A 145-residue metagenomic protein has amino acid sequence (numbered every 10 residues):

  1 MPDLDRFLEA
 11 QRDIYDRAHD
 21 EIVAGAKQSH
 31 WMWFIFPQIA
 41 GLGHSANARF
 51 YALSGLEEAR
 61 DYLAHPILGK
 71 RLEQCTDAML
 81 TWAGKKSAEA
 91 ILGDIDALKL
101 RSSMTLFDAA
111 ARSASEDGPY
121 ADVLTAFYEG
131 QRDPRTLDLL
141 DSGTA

Functional and structural regions predicted by a protein language model:
M1-D16, R135-L137, D141: Extreme N-terminal tail/first-helix region
L4, A52-R71, P134: C-terminal end-helix/capping segment
L8-E21, L80-A88: Short amphipathic alpha-helical segments and their helix-coil junctions
H19, R60, M104-T105, T125: Amphipathic alpha-helical segments within well-ordered protein domains
E21-L56: Hydrophobic/aromatic-rich, well-ordered segments within soluble, folded domains that form packed cores
K27-F34, R71, D96-S103, P119 (+1 more regions): Residue-level detector of well-ordered alpha-helical segments, enriched for hydrophobic/aromatic packing positions
D61-A111: Mid-chain, well-packed structural core segment of small domains
R112-A145: Charged phosphate-binding loop/patch that engages nucleotide di/tri-phosphates or the phosphate backbone of nucleic
